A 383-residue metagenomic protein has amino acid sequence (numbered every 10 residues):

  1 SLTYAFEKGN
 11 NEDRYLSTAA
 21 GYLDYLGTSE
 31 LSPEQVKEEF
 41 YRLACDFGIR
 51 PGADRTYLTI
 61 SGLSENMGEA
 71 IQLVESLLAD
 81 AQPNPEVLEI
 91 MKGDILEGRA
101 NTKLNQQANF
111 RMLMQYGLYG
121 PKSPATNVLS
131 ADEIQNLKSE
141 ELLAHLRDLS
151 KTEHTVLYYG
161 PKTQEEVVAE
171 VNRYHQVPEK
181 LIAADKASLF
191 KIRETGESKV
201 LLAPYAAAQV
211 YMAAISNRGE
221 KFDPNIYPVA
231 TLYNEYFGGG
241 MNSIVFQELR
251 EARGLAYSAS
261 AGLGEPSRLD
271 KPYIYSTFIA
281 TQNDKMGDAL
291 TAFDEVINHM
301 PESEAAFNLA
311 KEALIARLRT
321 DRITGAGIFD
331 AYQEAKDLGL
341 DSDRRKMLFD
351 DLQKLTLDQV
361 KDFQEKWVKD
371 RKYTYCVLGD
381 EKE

Functional and structural regions predicted by a protein language model:
S1-D24, T28-D80, K92-A100, N105-E133 (+5 more regions): M16 family metallopeptidases and their MPP-like homologs
N127, E153-K221, G379-E383: An aromatic/glycine/proline-enriched structural segment found at the starts of mature extracellular/organellar domains
D148-S150, Y205-A207, W367-D370: Extracellular/periplasmic catalytic domains that process cell-envelope and extracellular macromolecules
K180-E194, A261-G262, E304-A313: A generic structural motif
T356-D362: A short, acidic, amphipathic alpha-helical segment used as a generic capping/interface helix at domain edges
D362, K366, D370-Y373, G379-E383: Gram-negative outer-membrane assembly/targeting C-terminal domains
